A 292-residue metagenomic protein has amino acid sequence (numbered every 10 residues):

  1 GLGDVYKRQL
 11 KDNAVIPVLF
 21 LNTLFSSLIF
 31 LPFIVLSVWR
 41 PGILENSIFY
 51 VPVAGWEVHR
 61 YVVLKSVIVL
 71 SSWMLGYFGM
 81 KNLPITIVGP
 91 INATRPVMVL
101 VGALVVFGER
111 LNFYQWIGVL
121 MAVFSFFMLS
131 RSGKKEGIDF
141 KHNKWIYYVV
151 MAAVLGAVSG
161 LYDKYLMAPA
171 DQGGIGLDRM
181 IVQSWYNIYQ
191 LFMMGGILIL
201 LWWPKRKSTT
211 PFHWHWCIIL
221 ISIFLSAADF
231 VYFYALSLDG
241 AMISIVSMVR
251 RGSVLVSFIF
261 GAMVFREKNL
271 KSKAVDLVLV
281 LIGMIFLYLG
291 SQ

Functional and structural regions predicted by a protein language model:
G1, S66, L70, V97-V101 (+7 more regions): Hydrophobic/small/kink-forming positions within alpha-helical transmembrane segments of polytopic membrane proteins
L2-Y6: Short, small-residue-biased leader/transition segments that mark boundaries at the very start of proteins
R8-Q9, V18, G79, V105-L111 (+5 more regions): Hydrophobic/aromatic residues within transmembrane alpha-helices of multi-pass small-molecule transporters
K11-P17, L75-I91, Q172-M180, F230-G252: Structural motif at transmembrane-helix junctions in multi-pass transporters
A14-S71, M121, I181-K205, S257: Transmembrane alpha-helices of multi-pass small-molecule transport proteins
F25-I29, I91-V105, L120, Y189-M193 (+4 more regions): Alpha-helical transmembrane segments of compact multi-pass small-molecule transporters, enriched in specific families
G42-L75, K144-V154, K207-V231: Loop-to-transmembrane-helix transition segments
V97-V158, K164, N269-Q292: Juxtamembrane helix-loop boundary signature in multi-pass membrane transporters
